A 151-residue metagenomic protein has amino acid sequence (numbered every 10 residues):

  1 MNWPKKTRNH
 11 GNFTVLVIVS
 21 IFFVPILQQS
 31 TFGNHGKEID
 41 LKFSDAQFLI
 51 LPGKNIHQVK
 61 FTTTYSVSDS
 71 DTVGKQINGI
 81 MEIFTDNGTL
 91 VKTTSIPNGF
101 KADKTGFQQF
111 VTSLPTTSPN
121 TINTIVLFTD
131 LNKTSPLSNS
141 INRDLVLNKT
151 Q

Functional and structural regions predicted by a protein language model:
P4-L16: Bacterial N-terminal signal peptides that target proteins for export
L16-P25: Bacterial N-terminal signal peptides
T31-N55, N148-Q151: Short, compositionally biased P/S/T/A/G/V-rich stretches that sit at domain boundaries
P52-T64: Contiguous beta-strand segments within globular domains
V67-Q76: A short beta-turn/strand-edge loop motif at beta-sheet boundaries
T89-D103, I141-V146: Solvent-exposed serine/threonine-rich low-complexity stretches and specific carbohydrate-binding patches
T94-N132: Short, solvent-exposed, Trp/other aromatic-anchored flexible loops in extracytoplasmic proteins
T134-Q151: Short beta-strand elements
